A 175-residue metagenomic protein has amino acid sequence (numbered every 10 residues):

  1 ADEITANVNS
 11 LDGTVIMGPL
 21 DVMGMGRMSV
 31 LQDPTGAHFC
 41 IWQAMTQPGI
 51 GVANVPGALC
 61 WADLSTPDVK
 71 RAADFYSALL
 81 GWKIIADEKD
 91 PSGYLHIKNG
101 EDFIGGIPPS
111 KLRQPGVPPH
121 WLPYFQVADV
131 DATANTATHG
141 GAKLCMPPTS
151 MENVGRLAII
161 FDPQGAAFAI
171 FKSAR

Functional and structural regions predicted by a protein language model:
A1-N7, R27-Q32, L59-P67, R113-T138 (+1 more regions): Vicinal oxygen chelate
A1-T66: Hydrophobic, ordered structural segments
S10, G18-V30, L64-F103, A132 (+2 more regions): Core segments of cupin and vicinal oxygen chelate
G13, G105, A142: Short, conserved active-site loop motifs that form the nucleotide-linked donor/cofactor pocket
V15, I84, L144: Short beta-strand "wing" residues that participate in macromolecule-binding interfaces
Q32-P34, H38-T46, K83-H120, A128 (+2 more regions): Conserved short beta-strand elements that form part of the metal-binding/catalytic scaffold of enzyme active sites
W42-D74, K83, H120-F125, F171-R175: N-terminal beta-strand motif that seeds the catalytic metal site of vicinal oxygen chelate
A137-R175: C-terminal appended segment following the main domain
